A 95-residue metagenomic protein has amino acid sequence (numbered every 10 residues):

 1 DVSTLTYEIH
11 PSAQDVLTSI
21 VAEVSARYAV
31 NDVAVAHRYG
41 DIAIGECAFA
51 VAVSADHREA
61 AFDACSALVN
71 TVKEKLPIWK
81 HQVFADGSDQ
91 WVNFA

Functional and structural regions predicted by a protein language model:
D1-C47, S54-S66, N70-A95: N-terminal, polar/charged subdomain of small-to-medium soluble alpha/beta proteins
